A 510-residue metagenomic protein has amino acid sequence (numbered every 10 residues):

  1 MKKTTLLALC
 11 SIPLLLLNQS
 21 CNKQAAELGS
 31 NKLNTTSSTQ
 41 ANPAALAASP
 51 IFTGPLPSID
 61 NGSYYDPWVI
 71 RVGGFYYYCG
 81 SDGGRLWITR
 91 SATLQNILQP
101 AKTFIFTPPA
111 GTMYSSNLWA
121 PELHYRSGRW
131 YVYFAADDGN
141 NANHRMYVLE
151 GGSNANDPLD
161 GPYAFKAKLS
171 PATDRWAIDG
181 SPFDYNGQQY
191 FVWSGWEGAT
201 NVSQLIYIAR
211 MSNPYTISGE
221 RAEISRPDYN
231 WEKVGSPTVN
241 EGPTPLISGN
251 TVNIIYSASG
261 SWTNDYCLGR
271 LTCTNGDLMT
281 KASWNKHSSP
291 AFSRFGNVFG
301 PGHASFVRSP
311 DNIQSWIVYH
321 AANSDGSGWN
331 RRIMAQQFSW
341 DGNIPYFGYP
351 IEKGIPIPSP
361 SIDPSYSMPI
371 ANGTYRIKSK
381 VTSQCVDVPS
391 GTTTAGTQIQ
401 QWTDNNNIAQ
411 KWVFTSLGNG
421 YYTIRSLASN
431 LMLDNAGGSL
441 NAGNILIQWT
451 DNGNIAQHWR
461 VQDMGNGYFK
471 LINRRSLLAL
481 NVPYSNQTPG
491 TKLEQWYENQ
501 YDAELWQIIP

Functional and structural regions predicted by a protein language model:
M1-T4: Positively charged n-region of N-terminal signal peptides that target proteins for export
L6-P13: Sec-dependent N-terminal signal peptides
C10, P43-P50, N481, L505: Short stretches within intrinsically disordered, low-complexity N-terminal or propeptide regions
L17-S20: C-terminal motif of bacterial Sec signal peptides marking the signal peptidase cleavage site
N22-Q24: Bacterial signal peptide processing site
E27-N34: Membrane-proximal, proline-rich intrinsically disordered regions
N34-A371, A456: Carbohydrate-active catalytic/glycan-binding domains of CAZyme proteins, especially the secreted or lumenal ectodomains
S367-P510: Lectin-like carbohydrate-binding module/patch detector with strong preference for beta-trefoil
